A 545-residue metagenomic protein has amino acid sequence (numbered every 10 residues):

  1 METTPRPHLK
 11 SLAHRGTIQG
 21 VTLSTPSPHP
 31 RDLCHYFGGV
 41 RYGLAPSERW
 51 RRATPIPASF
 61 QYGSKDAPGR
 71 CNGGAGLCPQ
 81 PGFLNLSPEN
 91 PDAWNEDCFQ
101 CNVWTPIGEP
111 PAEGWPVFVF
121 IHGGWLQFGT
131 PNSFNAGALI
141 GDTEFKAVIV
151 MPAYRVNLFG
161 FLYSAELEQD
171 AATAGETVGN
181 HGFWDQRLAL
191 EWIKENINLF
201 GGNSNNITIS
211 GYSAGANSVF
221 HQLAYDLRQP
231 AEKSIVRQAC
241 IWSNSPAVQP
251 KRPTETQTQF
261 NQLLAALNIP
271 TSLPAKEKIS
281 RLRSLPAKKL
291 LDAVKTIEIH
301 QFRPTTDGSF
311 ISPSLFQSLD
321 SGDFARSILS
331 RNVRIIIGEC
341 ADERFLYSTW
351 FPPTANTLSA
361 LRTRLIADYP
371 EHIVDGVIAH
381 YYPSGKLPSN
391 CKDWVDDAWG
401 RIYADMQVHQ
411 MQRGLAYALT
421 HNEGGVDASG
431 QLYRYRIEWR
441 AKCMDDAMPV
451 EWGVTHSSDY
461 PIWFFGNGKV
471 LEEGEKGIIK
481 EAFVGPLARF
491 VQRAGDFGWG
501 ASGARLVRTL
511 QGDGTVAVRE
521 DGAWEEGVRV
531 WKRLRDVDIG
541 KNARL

Functional and structural regions predicted by a protein language model:
E2-L167, A174-T177, G477-I478, A494-F497 (+2 more regions): Non-catalytic accessory segments of hydrolases
G43-T54, F345-P352, M444-M448: Cytochrome P450 core scaffold surrounding the K-helix E-X-X-R motif and the conserved "meander" helix-loop region
S87-N90, G175-N180, A247-K251, N268 (+3 more regions): Active-site rim elements
P88-L273, S330, G338-A341, F345-Y347 (+1 more regions): Serine-hydrolase-like catalytic core of hydrolytic proteins
E195, L199, A224, K233 (+3 more regions): Substrate-access "cap/lid" subdomains that shape and gate the entrance to catalytic or ligand-binding pockets
S359-N390, C443, E451-W463, G468-K469: Catalytic lobes of large eukaryotic enzymes
P370-A428, Y433-R434, E438-W439: Alpha/beta-hydrolase fold catalytic core
H409-L545: Mobile gating loops/cap/lid regions near enzyme active sites that modulate substrate access
